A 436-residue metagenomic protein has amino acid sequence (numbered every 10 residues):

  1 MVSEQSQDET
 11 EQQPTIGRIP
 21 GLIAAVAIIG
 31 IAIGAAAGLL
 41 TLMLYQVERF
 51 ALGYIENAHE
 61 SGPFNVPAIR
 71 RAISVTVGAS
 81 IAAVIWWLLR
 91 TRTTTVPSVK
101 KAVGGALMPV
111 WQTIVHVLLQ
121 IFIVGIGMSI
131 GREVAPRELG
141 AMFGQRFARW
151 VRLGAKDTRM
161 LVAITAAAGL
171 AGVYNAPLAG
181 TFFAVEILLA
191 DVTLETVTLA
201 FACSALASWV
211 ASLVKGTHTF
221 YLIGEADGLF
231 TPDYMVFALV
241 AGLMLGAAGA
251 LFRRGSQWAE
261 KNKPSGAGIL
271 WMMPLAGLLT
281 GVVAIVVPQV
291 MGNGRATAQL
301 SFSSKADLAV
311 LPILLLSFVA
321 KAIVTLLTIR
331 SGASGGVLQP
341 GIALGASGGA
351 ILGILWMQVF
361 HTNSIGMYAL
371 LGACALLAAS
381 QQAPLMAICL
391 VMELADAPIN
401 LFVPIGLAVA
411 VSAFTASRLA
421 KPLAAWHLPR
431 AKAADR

Functional and structural regions predicted by a protein language model:
M1-R436: Alpha-helical transmembrane segments and immediately membrane-proximal extracytoplasmic
